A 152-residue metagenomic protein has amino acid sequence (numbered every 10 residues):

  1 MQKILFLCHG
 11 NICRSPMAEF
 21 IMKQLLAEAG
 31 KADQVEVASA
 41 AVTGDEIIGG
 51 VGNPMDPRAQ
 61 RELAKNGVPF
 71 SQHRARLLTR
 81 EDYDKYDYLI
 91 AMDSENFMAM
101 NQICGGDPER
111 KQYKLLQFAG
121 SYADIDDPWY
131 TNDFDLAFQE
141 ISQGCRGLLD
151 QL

Functional and structural regions predicted by a protein language model:
M1-D84: Conserved active-site segments centered on acidic
S15, M92-D93: Replace "coordinates the UDP/GDP/TDP-sugar" with "coordinates nucleotide-activated sugar donors
D82, Y88, S94-L152: Phosphate-binding/catalytic loops
